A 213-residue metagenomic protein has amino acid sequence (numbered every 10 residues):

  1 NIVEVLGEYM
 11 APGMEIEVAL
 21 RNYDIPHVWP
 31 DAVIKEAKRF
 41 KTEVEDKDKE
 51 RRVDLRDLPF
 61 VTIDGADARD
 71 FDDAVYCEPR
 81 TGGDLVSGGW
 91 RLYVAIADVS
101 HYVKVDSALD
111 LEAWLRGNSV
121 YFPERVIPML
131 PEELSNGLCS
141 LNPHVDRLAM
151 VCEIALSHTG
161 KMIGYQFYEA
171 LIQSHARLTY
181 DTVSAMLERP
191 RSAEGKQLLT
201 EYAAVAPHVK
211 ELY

Functional and structural regions predicted by a protein language model:
N1-E4, E8, P12, I16-I25 (+1 more regions): Electropositive polyanion-binding surfaces
